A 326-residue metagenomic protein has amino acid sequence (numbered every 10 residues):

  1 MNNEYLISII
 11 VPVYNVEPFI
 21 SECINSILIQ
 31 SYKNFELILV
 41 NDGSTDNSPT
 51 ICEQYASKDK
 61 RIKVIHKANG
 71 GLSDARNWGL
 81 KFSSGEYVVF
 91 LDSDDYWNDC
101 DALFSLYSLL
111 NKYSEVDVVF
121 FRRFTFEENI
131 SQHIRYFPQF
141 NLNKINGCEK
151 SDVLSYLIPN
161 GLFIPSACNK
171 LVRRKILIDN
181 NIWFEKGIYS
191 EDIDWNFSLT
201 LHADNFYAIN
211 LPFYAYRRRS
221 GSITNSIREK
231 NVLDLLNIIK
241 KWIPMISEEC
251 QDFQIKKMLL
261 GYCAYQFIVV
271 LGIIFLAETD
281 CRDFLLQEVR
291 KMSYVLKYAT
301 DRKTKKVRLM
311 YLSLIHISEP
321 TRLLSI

Functional and structural regions predicted by a protein language model:
M1-L28: N-proximal low-complexity "stem/linker" segments adjacent to membrane-targeting elements
Y5-S8, E36, D194: Cell-envelope/extracellular polymer assembly enzymes that use nucleotide-activated donors
N41-T50, A68, Y96: A conserved acidic beta->alpha catalytic loop
K67-S83, S93: Glycine-rich, basic loop-to-helix element that forms the pyrophosphate-binding segment of sugar-nucleotide handling
L72, S93-Y207, Y214-I227: Donor-binding/catalytic cores of nucleotide-activated saccharide and glycerol-phosphate transferases/polymerases
V88: Short aromatic/hydrophobic "clamp" motif used to bind/position activated sugar donors
P212-S220, N225-F253, Q266-K297: Catalytic core of nucleotide-sugar-dependent glycosyltransferases
I315-I326: Single conserved hydrophobic/aromatic residue that forms the stacking wall/gate of nucleotide- or nucleobase-binding
